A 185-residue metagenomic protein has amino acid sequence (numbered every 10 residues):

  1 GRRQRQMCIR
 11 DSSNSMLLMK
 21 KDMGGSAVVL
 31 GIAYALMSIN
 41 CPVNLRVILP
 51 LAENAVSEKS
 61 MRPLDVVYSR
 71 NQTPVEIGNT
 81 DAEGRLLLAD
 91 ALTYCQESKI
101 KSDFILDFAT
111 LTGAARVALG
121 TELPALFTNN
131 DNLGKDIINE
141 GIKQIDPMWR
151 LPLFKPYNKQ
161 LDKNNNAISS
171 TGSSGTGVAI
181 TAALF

Functional and structural regions predicted by a protein language model:
R3-Q6, R10-F185: A generic structural signal for tightly packed, nonpolar segments enriched in small/aliphatic residues
